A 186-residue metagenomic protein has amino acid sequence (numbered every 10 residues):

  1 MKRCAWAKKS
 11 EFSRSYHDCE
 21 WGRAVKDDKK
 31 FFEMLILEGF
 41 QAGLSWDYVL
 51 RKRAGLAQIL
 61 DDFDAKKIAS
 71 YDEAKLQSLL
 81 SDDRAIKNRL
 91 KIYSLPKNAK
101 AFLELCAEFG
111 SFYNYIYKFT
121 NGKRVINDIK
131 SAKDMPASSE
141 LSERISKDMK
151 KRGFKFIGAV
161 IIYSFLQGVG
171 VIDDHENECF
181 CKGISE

Functional and structural regions predicted by a protein language model:
M1-E186: HhH-family (HhH-GPD) DNA N-glycosylase catalytic core used in base-excision repair
